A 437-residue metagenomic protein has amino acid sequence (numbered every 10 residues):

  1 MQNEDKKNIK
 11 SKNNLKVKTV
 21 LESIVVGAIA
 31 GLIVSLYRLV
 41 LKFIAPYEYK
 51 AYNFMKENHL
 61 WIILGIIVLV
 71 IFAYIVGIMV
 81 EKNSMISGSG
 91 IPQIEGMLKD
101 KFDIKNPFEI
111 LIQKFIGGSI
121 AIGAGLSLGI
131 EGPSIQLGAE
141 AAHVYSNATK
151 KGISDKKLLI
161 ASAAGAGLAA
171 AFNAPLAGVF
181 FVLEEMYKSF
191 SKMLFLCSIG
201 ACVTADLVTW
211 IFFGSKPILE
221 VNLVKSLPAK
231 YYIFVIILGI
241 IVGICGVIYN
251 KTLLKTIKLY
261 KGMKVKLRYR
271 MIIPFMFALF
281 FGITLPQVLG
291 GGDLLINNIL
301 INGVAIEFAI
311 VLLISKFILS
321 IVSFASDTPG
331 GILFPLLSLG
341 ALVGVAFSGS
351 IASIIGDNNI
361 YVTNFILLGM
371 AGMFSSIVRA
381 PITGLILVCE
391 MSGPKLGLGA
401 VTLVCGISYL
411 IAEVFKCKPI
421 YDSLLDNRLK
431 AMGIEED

Functional and structural regions predicted by a protein language model:
M1-D437: Alpha-helical transmembrane segments and immediately membrane-proximal extracytoplasmic
